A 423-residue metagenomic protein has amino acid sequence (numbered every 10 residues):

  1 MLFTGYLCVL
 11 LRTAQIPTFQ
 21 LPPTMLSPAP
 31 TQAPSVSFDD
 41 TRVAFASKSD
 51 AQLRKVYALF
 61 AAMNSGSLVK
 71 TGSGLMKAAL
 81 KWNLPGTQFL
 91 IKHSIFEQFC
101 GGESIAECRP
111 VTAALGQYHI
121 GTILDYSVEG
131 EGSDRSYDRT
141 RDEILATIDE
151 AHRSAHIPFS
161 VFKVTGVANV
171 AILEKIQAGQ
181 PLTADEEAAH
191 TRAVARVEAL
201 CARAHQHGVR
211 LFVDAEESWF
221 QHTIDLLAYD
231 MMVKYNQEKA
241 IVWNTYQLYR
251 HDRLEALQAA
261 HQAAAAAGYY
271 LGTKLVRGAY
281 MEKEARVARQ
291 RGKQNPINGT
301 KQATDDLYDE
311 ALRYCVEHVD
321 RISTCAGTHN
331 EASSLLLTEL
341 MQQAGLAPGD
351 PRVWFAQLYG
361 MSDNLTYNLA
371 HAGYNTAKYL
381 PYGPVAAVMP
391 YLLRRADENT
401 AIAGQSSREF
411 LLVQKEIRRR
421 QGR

Functional and structural regions predicted by a protein language model:
T4, T13-A14, T18, T24: Ala/Thr-enriched low-complexity intrinsically disordered regions
F19, M25-R423: Positively charged, amphipathic and often flexible ligand-engagement surfaces
